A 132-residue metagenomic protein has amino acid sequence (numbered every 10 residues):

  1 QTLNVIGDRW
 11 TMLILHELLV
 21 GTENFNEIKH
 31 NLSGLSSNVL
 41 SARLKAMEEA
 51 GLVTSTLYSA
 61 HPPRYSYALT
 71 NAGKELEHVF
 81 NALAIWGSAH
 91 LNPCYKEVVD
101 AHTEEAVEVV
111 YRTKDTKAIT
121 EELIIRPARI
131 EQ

Functional and structural regions predicted by a protein language model:
Q1-L35: N-terminal helix-turn-helix DNA-binding core of bacterial DNA-binding proteins
T2-V5, L18, G51-T54, E75 (+1 more regions): Short, contiguous, well-ordered secondary-structure segments
G7, S59-A82: Basic, amphipathic "hinge/linker" alpha-helix immediately C-terminal to the N-terminal HTH DNA-binding motif
L15, E23-I28, L44, A72 (+2 more regions): Extended, folded domain segments that form the structural surfaces/walls around functional sites
N26-Y58: Canonical helix-turn-helix DNA-binding module
Y58-S59, T103: Short polar/acidic secondary-structure junctions
N81, I85-Q132: C-terminal regulatory/oligomerization modules of transcriptional regulators
